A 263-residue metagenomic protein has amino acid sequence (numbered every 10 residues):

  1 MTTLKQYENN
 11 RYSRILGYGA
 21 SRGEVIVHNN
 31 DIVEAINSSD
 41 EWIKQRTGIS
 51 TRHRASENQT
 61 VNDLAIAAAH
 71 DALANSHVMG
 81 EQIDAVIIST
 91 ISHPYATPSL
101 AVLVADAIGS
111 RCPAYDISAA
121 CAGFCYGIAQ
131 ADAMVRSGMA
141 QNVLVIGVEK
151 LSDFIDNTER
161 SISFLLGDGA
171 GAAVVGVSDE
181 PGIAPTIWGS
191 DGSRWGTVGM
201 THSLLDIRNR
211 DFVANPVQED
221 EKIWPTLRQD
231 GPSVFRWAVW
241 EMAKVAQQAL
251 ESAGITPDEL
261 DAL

Functional and structural regions predicted by a protein language model:
T2-E57, E159-W240, K244: Condensing-enzyme catalytic core mediating Claisen C-C bond formation in acyl metabolism
L4, W42-D63, T90-V143: Conserved catalytic cysteine-centered active-site region of acyl-thioester-dependent Claisen-condensing enzymes
L16, I43, E81-S89, Y115-S118 (+3 more regions): Beta-strand segments within the central parallel beta-sheet cores of soluble alpha/beta enzyme folds
S21, S89-Y95, A119-F124, G147-S152 (+1 more regions): Acidic, glycine-rich active-site loops and adjacent beta-strand->loop/helix elements that engage anionic groups
A68-D84, V245-D261: Phosphate/pyrophosphate-binding loops at sites that engage ATP/ADP/AMP, CoA/4′-phosphopantetheine, polyphosphate
R136-A170: Flexible, glycine-rich active-site loops centered on histidine and acidic residues that chelate a metal or position
